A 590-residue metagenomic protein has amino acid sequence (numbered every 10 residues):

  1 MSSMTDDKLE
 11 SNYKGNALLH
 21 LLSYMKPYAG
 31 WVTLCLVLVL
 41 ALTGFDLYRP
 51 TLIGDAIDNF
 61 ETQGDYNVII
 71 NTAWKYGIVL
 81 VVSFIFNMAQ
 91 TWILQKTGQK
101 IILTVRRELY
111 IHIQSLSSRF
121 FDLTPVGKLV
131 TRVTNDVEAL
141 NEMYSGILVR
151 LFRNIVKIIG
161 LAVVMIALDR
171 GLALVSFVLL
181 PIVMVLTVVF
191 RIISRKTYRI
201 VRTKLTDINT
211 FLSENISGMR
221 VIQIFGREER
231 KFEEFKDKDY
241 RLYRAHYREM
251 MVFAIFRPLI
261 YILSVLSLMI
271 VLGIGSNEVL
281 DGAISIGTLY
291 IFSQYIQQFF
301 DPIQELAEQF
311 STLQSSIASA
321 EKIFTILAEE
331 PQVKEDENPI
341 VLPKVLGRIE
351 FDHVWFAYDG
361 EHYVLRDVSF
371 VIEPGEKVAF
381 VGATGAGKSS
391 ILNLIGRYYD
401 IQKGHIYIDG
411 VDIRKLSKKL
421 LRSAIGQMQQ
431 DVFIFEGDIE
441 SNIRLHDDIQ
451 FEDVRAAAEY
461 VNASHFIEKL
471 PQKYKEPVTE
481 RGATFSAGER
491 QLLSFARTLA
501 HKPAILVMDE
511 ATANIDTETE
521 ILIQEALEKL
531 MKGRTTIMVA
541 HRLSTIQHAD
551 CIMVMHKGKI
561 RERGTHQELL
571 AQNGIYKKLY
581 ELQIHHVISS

Functional and structural regions predicted by a protein language model:
M1-Y48, E61-W74, Q90-L94, G98 (+11 more regions): Membrane-integrated ABC transporters
S2-L9, T62, Q99, R107-T131 (+8 more regions): Short intracellular "coupling" helices and adjacent cytoplasmic loop segments at the cytosolic face of multi-pass
P27, W31-G44, V79, G146-I200 (+2 more regions): Transmembrane helices of ABC transporter permease
A41-F45, R49, G77, V81-I93 (+5 more regions): Hydrophobic alpha-helical membrane-associated segments
T62-D65, N71, V164-V178, R248-E321 (+1 more regions): Helix-loop-helix
S118-R119, N135-Y144, L148, V156 (+5 more regions): An intracellular "coupling" helix at the cytosolic face of ABC transporter transmembrane type-1 domains
E335-D336, L342-S590: ABC-type nucleotide-binding domain
